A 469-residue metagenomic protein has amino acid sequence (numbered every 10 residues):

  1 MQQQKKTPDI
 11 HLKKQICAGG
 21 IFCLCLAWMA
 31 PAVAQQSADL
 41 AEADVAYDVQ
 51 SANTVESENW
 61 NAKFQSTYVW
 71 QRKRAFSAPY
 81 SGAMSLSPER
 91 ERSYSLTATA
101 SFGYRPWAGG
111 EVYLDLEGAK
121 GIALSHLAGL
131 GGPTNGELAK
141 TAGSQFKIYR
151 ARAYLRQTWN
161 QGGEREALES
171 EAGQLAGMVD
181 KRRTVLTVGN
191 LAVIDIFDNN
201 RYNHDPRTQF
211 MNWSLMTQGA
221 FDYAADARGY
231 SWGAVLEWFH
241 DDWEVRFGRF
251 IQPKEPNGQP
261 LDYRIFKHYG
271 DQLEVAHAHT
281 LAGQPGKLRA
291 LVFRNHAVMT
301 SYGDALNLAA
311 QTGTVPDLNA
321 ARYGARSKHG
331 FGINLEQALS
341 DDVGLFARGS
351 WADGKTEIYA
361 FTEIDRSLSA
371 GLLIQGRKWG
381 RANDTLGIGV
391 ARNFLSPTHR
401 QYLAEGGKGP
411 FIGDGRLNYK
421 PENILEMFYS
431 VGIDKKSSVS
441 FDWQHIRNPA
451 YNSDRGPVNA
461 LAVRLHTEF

Functional and structural regions predicted by a protein language model:
Q50-A62, R74-A75, G103-V112, N160-R183 (+6 more regions): Short loop/turn motifs that connect adjacent beta-strands in outer-membrane beta-barrel proteins
V55, Y104-P106, L116, Q157-W159 (+8 more regions): Residue-level signature of outer-membrane beta-barrel architecture
W60, Y94-A100, Y149-A153, T184 (+7 more regions): Hydrophobic, lipid-facing positions within transmembrane beta-strands of outer-membrane proteins
S66-W70, L114-G118, L186-N190, F247-I251 (+6 more regions): Transmembrane beta-barrel strands of outer-membrane/channel proteins
G129-Q145, Y149, E164-G270, E274 (+2 more regions): Surface-exposed coil loops of outer-membrane beta-barrel proteins
A151-E164, I388, P457-F469: Outer-membrane beta-barrel "beta-signal"
W213-L335, S340-L345, G349-T356, E363 (+1 more regions): Signature for the C-terminal beta-barrel architecture of outer-membrane proteins
E274-A276, L291-A325, F346, D353 (+1 more regions): Outer membrane beta-barrel transmembrane domains
